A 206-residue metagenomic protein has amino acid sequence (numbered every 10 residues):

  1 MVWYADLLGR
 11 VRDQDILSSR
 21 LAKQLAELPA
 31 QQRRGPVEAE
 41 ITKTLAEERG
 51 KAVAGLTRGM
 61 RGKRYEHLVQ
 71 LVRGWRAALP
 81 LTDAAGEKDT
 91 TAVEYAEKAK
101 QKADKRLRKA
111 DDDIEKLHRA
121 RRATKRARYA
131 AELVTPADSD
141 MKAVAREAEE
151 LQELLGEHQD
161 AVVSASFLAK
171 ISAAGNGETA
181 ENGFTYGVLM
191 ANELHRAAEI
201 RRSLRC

Functional and structural regions predicted by a protein language model:
M1-C206: Function-determining surface determinants
